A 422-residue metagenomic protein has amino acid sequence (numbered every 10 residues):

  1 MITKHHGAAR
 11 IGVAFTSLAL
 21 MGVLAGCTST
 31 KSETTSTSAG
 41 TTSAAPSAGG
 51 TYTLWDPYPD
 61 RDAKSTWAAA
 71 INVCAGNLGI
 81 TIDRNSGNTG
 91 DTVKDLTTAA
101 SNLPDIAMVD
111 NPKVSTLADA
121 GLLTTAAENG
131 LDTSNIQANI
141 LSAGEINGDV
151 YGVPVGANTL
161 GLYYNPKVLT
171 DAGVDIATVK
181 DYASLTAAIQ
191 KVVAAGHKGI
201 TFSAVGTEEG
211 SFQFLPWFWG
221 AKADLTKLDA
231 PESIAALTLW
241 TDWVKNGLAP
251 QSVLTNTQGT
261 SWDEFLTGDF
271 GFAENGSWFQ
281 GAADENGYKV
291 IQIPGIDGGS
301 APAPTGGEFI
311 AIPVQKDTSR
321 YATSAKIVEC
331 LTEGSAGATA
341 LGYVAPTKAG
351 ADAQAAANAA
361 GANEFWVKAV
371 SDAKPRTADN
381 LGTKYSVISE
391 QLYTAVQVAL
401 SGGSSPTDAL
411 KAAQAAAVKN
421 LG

Functional and structural regions predicted by a protein language model:
I2-K113, D297, T323, A416-G422: Conserved N-terminal structural module of periplasmic/extracytoplasmic solute-binding proteins
S86-D95, P112, K180-S184, S252-D263: Short helix-initiation/N-cap motifs at beta->coil->alpha
T98, P104-D105, T133-L169, G299-P302 (+1 more regions): A structural signal for short loop-to-beta-strand junctions that line the ligand-binding cleft of periplasmic/secreted
N111-T159, T186, Q213, K289-V290: Hinge/lid segment of periplasmic solute-binding proteins
T170-D171, D372-G422: Conserved C-terminal helix/tail region of periplasmic/extracytoplasmic solute-binding proteins
I189-V193, T226-L254: Glycine-centered hinge/linker elements that transmit conformational signals in sensory and ligand-binding systems
L239-T323: Extracytoplasmic/periplasmic substrate-binding proteins
L341-Q391: Long, aromatic- and glycine/proline-rich binding clefts that accommodate carbohydrate-like moieties
